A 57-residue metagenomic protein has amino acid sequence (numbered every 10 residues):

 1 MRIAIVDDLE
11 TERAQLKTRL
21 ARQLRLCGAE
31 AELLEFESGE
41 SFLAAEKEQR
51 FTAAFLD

Functional and structural regions predicted by a protein language model:
L9-L34: Two-component/phosphorelay signaling modules centered on CheY-like receiver
K17, L34-A53: Acidic, metal-coordinating helix/loop segments flanking the phosphotransfer/catalytic sites of two-component signaling
D57: Active-site residues of response regulator receiver
